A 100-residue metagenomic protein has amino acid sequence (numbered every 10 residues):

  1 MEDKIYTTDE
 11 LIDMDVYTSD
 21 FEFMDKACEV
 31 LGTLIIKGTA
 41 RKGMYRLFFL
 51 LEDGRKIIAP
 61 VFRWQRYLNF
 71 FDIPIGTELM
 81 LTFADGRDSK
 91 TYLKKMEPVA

Functional and structural regions predicted by a protein language model:
M1-E29: Intrinsically disordered, low-complexity regulatory/interaction regions
T18, T39-A40, L51, G86: Acidic surface patches and DE-rich sequence motifs
E22-G43: Structural detector for short beta-strands of small beta-barrel domains
R46-D53, P60: Short, acidic/hydrophobic/Gly-rich beta-strand patch recurrent on exposed beta strands that often constitutes part
R55-D72: Beta-strand/loop nucleic-acid-binding surfaces
L79-L81: Generic structural signal for buried aliphatic residues
F83-A100: OB-fold/S1-family single-stranded nucleic acid-binding modules
